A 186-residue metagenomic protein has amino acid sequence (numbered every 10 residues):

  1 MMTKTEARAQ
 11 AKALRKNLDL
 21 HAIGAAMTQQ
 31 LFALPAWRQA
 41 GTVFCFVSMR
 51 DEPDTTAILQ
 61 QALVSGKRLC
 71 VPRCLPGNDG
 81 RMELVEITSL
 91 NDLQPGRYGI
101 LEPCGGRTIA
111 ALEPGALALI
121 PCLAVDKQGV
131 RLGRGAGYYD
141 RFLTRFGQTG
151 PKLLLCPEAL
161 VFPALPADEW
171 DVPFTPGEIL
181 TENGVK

Functional and structural regions predicted by a protein language model:
M1-E113: N-terminal active-site beta-alpha-beta segment that forms phosphate/nucleotide-binding and substrate-recognition loops
M2-E6, A13, C104, E113-A118 (+2 more regions): Surface-exposed, charge/polar-rich loops and edge strands
V43, A118-L119: Receiver (REC) domain switch-region micro-motif
V47, C122, T181: Glycine-rich, N-terminal phosphate-binding loop of Rossmann-like dinucleotide-binding domains
M49-D51, L123-K127: Short glycine-rich anion-binding loops that position phosphate/pyrophosphate groups of nucleotides and phosphorylated
D79-E86, V130-L132, N183-K186: Short, well-ordered strand-loop elements centered on a beta-strand within folded domains, enriched for acidic residues
L101, P121-A124: A structured binding-face within diverse protein domains that lines the active/interaction site
G135: Short polar/charged helix/loop
